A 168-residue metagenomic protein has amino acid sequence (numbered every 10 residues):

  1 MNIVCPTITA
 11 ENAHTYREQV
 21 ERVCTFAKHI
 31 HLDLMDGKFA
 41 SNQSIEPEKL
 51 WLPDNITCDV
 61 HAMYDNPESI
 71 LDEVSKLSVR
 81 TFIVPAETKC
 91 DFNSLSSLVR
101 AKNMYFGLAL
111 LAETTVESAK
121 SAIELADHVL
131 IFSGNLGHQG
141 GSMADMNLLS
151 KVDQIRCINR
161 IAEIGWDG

Functional and structural regions predicted by a protein language model:
M1-T81, K89-D91, L98-R100, M104-F106 (+4 more regions): Conserved N-terminal beta1-alpha1 strand-loop-helix module at the mouth
L34, A86, L110-A112, S133-G134 (+1 more regions): Short secondary-structure boundary segments
F82, A86-C90, L130-G141: Glycine-rich phosphate-binding active-site loops on the catalytic face of alpha/beta enzymes
L130-I131, N135, S142-G168: Active-site/ligand-binding-proximal alpha/beta "capping" segment
